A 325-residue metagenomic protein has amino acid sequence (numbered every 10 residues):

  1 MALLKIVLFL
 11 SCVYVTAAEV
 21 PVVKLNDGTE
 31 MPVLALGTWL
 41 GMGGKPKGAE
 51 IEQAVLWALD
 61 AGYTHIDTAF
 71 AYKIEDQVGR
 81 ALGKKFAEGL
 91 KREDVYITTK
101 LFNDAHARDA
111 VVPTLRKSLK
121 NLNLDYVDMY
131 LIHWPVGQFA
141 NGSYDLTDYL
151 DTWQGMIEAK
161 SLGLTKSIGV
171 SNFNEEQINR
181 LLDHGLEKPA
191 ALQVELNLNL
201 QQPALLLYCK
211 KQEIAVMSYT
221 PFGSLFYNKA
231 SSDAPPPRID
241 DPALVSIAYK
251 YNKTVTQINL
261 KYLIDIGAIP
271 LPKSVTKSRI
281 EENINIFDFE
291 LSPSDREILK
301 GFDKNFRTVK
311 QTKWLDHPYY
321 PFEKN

Functional and structural regions predicted by a protein language model:
L4-K5, S11-V95, G155, P221-L225 (+1 more regions): N-terminal binding-site loop/beta-alpha segment at the start of enzyme catalytic domains that lines or forms
L25-N26, G79-R92, L119-L124, L182-G185 (+1 more regions): Acidic (Asp/Glu)-rich catalytic clusters
M42-G48, A69-Q77, D104-D109, Q138 (+1 more regions): Acidic-and-aromatic substrate-binding clefts and catalytic sites of carbohydrate-active enzymes
G44-L59, A107-L122, E176-N179: Short, acidic/polar
Y63, L124-V127, T165, P189: A structural motif
K91-A105, M129-P135, E195-L196: A short, structured active-site edge motif that brings together acidic residues
V111-L131, E158-L162: CE4/NodB-like, metal-dependent polysaccharide N-deacetylase domain that modifies extracellular/periplasmic N-acetylated
W134-N325: Beta/alpha (TIM)-barrel catalytic core signal, keyed to glycine-rich beta->alpha loops juxtaposed to Asp/Glu that bind
